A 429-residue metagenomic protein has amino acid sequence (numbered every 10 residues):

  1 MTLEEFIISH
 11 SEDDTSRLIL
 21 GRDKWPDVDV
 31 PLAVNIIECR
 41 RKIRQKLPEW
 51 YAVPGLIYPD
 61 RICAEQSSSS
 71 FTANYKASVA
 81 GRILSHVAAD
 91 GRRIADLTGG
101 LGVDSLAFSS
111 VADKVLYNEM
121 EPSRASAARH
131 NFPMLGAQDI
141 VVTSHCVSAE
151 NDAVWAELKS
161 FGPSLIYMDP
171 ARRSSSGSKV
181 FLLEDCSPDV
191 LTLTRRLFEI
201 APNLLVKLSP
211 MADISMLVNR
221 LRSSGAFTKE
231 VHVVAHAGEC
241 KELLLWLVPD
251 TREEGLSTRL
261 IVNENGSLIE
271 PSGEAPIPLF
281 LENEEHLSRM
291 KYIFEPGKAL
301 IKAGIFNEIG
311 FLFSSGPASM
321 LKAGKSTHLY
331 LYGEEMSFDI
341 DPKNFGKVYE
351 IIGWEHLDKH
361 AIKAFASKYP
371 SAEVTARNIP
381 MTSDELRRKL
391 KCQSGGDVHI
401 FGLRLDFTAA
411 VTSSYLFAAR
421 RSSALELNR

Functional and structural regions predicted by a protein language model:
M1-R429: SAM-dependent transferase fold signal centered on methyltransferase-like domains, encompassing both Class I
